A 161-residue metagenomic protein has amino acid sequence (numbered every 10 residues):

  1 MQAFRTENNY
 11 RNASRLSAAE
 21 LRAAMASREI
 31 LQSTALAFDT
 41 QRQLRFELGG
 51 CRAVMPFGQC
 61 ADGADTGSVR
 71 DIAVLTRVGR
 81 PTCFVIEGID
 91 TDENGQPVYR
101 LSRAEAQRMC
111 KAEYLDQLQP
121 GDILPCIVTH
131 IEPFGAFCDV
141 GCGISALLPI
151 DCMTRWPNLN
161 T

Functional and structural regions predicted by a protein language model:
M1-T161: Single-stranded RNA-binding regions, centering on S1/OB-family and related RNA-binding modules
